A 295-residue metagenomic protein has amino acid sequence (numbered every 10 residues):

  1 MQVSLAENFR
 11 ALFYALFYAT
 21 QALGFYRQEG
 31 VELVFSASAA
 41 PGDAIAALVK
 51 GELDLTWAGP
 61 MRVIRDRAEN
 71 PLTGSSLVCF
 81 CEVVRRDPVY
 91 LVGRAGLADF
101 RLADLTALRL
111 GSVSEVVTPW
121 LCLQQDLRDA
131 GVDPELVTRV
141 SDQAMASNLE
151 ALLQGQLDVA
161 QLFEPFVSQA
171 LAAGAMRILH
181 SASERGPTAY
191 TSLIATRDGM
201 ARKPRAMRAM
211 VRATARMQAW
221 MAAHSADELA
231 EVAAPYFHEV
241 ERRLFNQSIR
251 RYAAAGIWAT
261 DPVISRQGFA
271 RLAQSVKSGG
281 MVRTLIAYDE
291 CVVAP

Functional and structural regions predicted by a protein language model:
M1-A130, R139-D142, D158-E164, A175-I178 (+1 more regions): Short, glycine-/small- and polar/acidic-enriched structural segments that line small-molecule recognition paths
Y18, M61-I64, Q124, S168-L171 (+3 more regions): Predominant activation on well-ordered alpha-helical scaffold segments within soluble catalytic domains
F25, V31, V132, E239-V240 (+1 more regions): Helix N-cap/coil-helix junction residues
L53-W57, L153-Q154, Y252-R266, P295: Short amphipathic alpha-helical segments at helix boundaries and their inter-helical linkers
S147-F237: Pocket-lining segment of extracytoplasmic ligand-binding domains
K203-V282: Secondary-structure end/capping motifs
M281-P295: Long, low-complexity C-terminal extensions of enzymes
